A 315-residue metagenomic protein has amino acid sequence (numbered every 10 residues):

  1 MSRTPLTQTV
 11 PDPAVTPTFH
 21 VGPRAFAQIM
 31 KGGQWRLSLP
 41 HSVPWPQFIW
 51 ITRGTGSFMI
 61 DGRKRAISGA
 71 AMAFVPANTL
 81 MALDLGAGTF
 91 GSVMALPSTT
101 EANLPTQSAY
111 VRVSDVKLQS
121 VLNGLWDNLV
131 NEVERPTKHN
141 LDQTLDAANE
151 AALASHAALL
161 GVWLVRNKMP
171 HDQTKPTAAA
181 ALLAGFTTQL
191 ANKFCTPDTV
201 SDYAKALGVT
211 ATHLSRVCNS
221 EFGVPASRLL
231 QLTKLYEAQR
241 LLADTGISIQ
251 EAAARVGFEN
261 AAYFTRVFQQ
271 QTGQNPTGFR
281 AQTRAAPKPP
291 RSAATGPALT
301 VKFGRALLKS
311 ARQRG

Functional and structural regions predicted by a protein language model:
M1-R65, S292-Q313: Generic protein-terminus/edge-of-domain signal
G62-A77: Short acidic-glycine-tyrosine-enriched beta hairpin
A70, L214, C218, Y263-F264 (+1 more regions): Short hydrophobic/aromatic patch on the recognition helix
A77-T100: Ligand-binding loop in jelly-roll beta-barrel domains
T106-K168, T187-T188: Amphipathic alpha-helical segments enriched in hydrophobic/aromatic residues interleaved with Lys/Arg
E132-Q143, W163-D172, F186-T199, C218 (+4 more regions): Basic, amphipathic alpha-helical hairpins
L153-A154, T174-L207, L229-I247, Q282: A short, Lys/Arg-enriched amphipathic alpha-helix from helix-turn-helix/homeodomain DNA-binding modules
S220-N260, A281-G315: Terminal helix-turn-helix DNA-binding modules in bacterial transcription factors
